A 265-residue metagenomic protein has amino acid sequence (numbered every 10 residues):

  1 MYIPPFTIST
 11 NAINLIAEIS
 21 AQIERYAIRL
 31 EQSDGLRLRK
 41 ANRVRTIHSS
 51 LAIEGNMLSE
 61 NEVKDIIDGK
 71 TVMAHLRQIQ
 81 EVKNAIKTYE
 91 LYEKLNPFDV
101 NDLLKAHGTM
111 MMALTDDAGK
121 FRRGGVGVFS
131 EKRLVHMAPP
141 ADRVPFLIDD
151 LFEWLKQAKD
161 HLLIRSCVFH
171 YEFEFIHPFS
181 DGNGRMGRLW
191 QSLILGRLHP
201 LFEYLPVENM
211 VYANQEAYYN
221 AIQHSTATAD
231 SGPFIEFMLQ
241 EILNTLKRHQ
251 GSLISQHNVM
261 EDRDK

Functional and structural regions predicted by a protein language model:
M1-K265: FIC/Doc superfamily catalytic core
